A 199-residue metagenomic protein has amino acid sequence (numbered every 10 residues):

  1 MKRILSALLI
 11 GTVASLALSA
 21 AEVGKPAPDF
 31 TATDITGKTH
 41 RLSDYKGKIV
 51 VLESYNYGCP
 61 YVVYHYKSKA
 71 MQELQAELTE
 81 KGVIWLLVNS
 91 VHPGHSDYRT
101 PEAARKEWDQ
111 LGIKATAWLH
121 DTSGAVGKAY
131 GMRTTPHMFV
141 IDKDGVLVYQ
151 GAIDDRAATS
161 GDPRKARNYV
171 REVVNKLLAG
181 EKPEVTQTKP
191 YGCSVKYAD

Functional and structural regions predicted by a protein language model:
M1-I4: Positively charged n-region of N-terminal signal peptides that target proteins for export
A7-A17: Bacterial N-terminal signal peptides
L18-P28: Cleaved targeting-peptide boundary
F30-V50: A short beta-strand-turn-helix
S43-V63, V174: Short active-site neighborhood of thiol/selenol oxidoreductases, capturing the structured segment around
V63-L111, T122-A129: Structural microenvironment flanking redox-active thiols in thiol-disulfide oxidoreductases
R105-D142, L147-V148: Short, internal strand/loop/helix patches that form the active-site neighborhood or redox-interaction surface
V140-D199: Thiol-/selenol-based redox modules, centered on thioredoxin-like and closely related oxidoreductase domains
